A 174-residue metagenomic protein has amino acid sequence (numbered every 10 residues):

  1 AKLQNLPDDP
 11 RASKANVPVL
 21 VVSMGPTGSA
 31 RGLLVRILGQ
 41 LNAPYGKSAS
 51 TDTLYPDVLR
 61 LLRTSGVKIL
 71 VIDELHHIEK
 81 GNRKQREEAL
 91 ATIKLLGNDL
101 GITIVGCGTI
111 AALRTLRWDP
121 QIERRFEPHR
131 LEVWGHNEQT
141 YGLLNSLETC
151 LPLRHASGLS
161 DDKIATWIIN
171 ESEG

Functional and structural regions predicted by a protein language model:
A1-K14: P-loop NTPase Walker A phosphate-binding motif
A15-N16, T64-G66, N98-G101: Short loop/turn elements that form and flank the Walker-type P-loop nucleotide-binding site in RecA-like NTPase cores
P18-L20, M24-G46: Conserved NTP-binding/hydrolysis module of P-loop NTPases
N42-T64: Central P-loop NTPase core of STAND/AAA+ ATPases
P44-S48, K68-L70, T103-I104, R154-H155: Short, structured loop/turn "capping" segments at alpha-beta junctions
L61-Q85: Conserved P-loop NTPase "ATPase switch" module shared by AAA+ and STAND
H77-N82, A89-N170: The catalytic "switch" region of P-loop NTPases
S172-G174: The conserved phosphate-sensing helix
